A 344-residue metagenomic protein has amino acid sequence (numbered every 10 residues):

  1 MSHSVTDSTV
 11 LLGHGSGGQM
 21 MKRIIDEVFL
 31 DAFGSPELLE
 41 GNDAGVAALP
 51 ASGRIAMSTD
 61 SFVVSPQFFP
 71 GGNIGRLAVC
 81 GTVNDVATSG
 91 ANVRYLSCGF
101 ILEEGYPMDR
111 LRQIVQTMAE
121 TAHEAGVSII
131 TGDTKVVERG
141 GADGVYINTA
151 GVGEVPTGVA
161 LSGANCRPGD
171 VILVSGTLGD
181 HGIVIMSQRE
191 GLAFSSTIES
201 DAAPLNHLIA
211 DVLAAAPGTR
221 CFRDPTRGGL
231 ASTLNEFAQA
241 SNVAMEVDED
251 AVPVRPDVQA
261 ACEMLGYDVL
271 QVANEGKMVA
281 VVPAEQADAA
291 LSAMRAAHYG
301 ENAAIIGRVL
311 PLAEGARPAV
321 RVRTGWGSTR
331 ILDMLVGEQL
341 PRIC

Functional and structural regions predicted by a protein language model:
M1-V28, G315-R317, T329-L340: N-terminal amphipathic/basic leader segments beginning at the initiator methionine
L11, Q19-V174, I185, F194: Glycine-rich phosphate/pyrophosphate-binding loop regions near the starts of catalytic domains
G41-N42, V272-K277: Short Gly/Ser/Thr- and Asp/Glu-enriched loop/turn motifs at secondary-structure junctions
E103-G105, I198-N274: Active-site-proximal betaalpha loop/short-helix elements that scaffold phosphoryl/nucleotidyl transfer chemistry
A160-A210, A231: Short, acidic (Asp/Glu-rich) active-site segment that either coordinates a divalent metal cofactor
V282-D288: Helix N-cap motif at beta-to-alpha junctions
A289-Y299: Short amphipathic alpha-helices in soluble, non-transmembrane regions that often serve as interface/regulatory elements
A297-C344: Acidic, Ser/Thr/Pro-rich beta/coil linker or hinge segments at domain junctions
